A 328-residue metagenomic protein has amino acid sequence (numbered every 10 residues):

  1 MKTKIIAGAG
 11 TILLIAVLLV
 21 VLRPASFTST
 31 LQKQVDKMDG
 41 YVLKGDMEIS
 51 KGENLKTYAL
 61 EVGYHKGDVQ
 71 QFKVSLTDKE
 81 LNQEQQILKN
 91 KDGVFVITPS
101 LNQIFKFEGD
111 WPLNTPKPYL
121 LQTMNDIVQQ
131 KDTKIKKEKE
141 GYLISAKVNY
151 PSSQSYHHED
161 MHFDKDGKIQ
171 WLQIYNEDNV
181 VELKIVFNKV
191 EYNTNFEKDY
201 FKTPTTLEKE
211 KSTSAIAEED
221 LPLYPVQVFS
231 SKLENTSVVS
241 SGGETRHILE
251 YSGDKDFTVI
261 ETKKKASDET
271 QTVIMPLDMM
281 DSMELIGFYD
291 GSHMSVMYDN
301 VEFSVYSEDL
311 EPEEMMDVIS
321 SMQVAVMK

Functional and structural regions predicted by a protein language model:
M1-V69, K131-D132, M280-E302, E308-K328: N-terminal leader/targeting segments and the immediate start of mature chains
L19-F27, N90-S153, F196: Flexible, processing/modification-adjacent segments and terminal tails in exported/periplasmic/extracellular proteins
K37-G40, G63-K73, L88-V94, E138-G141 (+5 more regions): Short, solvent-exposed coil/turn segments at beta-strand boundaries
L55-L60, L81-E84, Q154-E159, V181-K184 (+1 more regions): Short, surface-exposed coil-to-beta transition loops
G63-P118, N176, V180-V186: An acidic-aromatic
V74, L172-I174, V305: Beta-strand-dense domains in secreted/periplasmic systems and polymorphic toxin scaffolds
L121, K209-D299: Short, solvent-exposed recognition patches
E140-T205: Gly/Pro-enriched, hydrophobic low-complexity segments that function as extracytoplasmic propeptides/linkers
